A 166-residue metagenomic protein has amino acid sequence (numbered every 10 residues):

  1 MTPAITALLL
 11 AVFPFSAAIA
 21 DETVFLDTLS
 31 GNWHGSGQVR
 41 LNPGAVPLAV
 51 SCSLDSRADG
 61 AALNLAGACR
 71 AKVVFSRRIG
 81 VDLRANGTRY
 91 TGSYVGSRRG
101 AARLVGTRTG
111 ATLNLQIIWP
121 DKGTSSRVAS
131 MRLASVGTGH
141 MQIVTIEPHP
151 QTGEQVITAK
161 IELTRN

Functional and structural regions predicted by a protein language model:
T6-S16: Bacterial N-terminal signal peptides
A20-H34, A58, A85, R132-A134: N-terminal helix-cap/turn-to-beta initiation motif at the start of protein domains
S30-D55: N-terminal targeting signals for Sec/Tat export/insertion, comprising classic cleavable signal peptides
G37, L65-A71, T91-G96, N114-D121 (+1 more regions): Short beta-strand segments that buttress and anchor functional surface loops
L48-C52, F75-G80, R99-R103, S125-S130 (+1 more regions): Short, surface-exposed coil-to-beta transition loops
A58-A62, G67-G110: Predominantly extracellular/secreted and cell-surface proteins with exposed, flexible low-complexity segments
A102-R132: Acidic, glycine-rich flexible loop segments
T107, V128-N166: Edge beta-strand at a domain terminus
